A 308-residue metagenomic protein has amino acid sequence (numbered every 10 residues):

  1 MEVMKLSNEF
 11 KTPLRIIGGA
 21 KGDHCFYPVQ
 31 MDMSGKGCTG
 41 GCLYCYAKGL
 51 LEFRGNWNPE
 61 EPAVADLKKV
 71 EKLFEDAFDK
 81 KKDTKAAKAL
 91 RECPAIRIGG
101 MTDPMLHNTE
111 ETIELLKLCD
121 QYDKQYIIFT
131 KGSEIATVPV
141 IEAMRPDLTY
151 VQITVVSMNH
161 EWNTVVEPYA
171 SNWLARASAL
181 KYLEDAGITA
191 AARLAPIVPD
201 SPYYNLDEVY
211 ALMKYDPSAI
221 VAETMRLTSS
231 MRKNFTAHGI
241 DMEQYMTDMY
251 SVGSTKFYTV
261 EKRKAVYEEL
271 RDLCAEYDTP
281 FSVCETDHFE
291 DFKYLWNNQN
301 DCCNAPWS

Functional and structural regions predicted by a protein language model:
M1-E2, S230-S308: C-terminal accessory extensions appended to soluble enzyme cores
M1-G41, Y46-A95, S308: N-terminal [4Fe-4S]-dependent radical SAM core
M31, C45, I96-I98, V151-I153 (+3 more regions): Generic structural hydrophobic/aromatic packing signal, biased to beta-strands
G40-L43, K117, E268-A275: A broad, structural surface signal
A47-L50, D103, A275, T286: Residue-level marker of positions within ordered structural domains that often coincide with functionally constrained
K48-L51, E134, Y182, E276: A very general structural signal that marks isolated residues within well-ordered alpha-helical segments
E75-V266: Conserved AdoMet/S-adenosylmethionine-binding subsite of the radical SAM
